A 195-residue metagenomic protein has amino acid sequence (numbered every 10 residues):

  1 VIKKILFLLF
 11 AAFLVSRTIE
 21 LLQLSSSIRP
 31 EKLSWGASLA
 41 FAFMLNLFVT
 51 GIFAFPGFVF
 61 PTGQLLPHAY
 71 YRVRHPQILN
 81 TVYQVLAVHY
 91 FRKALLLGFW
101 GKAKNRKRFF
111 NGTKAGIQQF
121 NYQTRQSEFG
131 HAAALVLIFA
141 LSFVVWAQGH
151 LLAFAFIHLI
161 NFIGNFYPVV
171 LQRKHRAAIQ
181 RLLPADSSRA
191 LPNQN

Functional and structural regions predicted by a protein language model:
V1-L8, F120-Y122: Juxtamembrane interface helix immediately N-terminal to a transmembrane segment
K4-H75, G130-A132, F139-F143, Q148: Long, highly hydrophobic alpha-helical transmembrane signal-anchor segments
T62-F120, A178-R181, A185-N195: Membrane-proximal soluble regions of multi-pass membrane proteins
F120-H131: Short, amphipathic, aromatic/basic-enriched membrane-interface segments that mark the entry/exit of transmembrane
G130-I179: Hydrophobic transmembrane alpha-helices
